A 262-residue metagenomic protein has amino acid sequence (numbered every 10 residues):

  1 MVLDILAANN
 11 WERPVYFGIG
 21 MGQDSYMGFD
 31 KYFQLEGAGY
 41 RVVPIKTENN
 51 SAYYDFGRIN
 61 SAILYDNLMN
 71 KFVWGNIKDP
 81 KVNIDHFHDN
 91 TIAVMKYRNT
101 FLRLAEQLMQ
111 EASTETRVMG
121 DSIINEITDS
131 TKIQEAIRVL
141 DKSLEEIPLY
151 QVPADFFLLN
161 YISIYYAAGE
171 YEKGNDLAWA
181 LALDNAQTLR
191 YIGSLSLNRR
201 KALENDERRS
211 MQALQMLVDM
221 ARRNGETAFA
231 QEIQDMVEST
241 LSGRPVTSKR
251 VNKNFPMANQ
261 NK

Functional and structural regions predicted by a protein language model:
M1-K262: ER/secretory pathway lumenal C-terminal domains and tails of membrane proteins involved in glycoprotein biogenesis
